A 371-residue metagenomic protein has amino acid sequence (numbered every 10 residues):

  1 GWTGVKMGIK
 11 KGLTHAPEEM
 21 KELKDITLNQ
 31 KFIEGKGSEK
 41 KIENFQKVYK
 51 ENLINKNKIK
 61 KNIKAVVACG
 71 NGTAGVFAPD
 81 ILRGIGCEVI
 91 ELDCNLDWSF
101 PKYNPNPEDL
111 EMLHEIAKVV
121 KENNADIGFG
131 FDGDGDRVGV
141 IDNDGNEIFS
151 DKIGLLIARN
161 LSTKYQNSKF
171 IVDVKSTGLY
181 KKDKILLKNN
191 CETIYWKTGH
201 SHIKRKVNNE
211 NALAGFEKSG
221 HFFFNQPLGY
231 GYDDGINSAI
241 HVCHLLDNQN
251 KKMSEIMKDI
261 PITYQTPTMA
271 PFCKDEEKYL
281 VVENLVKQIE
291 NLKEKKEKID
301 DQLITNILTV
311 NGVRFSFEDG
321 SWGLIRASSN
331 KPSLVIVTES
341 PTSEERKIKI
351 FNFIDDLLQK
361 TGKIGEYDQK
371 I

Functional and structural regions predicted by a protein language model:
G1-K10, F77-P79, G133-L155, K181-D183: Short Gly/Thr/Asp-enriched flexible loops that form oxyanion-binding sites at enzyme active sites
T3-N123: Gly/Ser/Thr-enriched, mixed-charge loops and adjacent short helices that form phosphate/oxyanion-binding elements
I9-K11, D132-G133, D142-D144, Q226 (+2 more regions): Short acidic-glycine loop/turn motifs at beta-strand connectors
L13-H15, E19-N57, N143-K218, F222-N225: Proline/glycine-rich low-complexity loops and linkers
L53, A68, L113-I116, F129 (+6 more regions): Buried hydrophobic positions in well-ordered alpha/beta secondary-structure cores of metabolic enzymes
A78, I116, I157-L161, S238-L246: Buried hydrophobic packing segments
Y165-V337, S343-I371: Phosphate-binding and adjacent anionic-ligand microenvironments
